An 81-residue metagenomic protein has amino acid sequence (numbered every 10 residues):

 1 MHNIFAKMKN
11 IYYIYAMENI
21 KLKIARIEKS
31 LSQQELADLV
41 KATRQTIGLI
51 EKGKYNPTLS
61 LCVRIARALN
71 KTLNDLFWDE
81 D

Functional and structural regions predicted by a protein language model:
M1-M17, E28: N-terminal flexible/basic segments that precede or flank functional cores
I20-L39: Short basic helix-loop element that most often maps to the first helix and adjoining turn of HTH DNA-binding modules
I24, L59-S60: Short, Lys/Arg-enriched C-terminal cap helix and immediately downstream tail that follows
E35, T46, D75: Residues in the helix-turn-helix
T43-Y55: Recognition helix of helix-turn-helix/homeodomain-like DNA-binding domains that insert into the DNA major groove
K52, W78-D81: Short, conserved catalytic or interaction motifs in soluble domains
S60-D75: DNA major-groove recognition helix of helix-turn-helix/homeodomain DNA-binding modules
